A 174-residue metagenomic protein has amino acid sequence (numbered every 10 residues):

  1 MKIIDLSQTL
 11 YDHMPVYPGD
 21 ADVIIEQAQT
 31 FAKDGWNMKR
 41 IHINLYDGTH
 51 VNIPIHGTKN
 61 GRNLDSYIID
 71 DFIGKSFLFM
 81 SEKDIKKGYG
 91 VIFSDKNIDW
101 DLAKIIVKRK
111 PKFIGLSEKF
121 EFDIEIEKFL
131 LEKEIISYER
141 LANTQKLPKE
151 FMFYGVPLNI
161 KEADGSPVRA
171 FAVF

Functional and structural regions predicted by a protein language model:
M1-F174: Active-/binding-site microenvironments in catalytic and ligand-binding cores
